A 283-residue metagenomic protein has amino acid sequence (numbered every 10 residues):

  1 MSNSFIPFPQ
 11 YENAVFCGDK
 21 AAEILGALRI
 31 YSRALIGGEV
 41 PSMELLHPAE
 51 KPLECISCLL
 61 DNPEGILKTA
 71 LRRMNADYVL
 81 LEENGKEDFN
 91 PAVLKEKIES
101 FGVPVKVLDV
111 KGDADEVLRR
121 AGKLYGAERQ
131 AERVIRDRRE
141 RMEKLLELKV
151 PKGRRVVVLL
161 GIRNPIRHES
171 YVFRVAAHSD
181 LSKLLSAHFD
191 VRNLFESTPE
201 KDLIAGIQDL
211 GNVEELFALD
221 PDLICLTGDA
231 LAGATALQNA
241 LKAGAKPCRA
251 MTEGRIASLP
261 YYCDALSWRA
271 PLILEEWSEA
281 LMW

Functional and structural regions predicted by a protein language model:
M1-G26, E128-P165, L219, G228 (+1 more regions): Bacterial Sec-exported substrate-binding components of ABC uptake systems
E12-M74, Y78, E82-E87: A short, structured surface patch at a secondary-structure boundary
L28-I30, S100-G102, F189, M251-T252: Short, structured coil segments at secondary-structure junctions
G38-L45, E169-G206: Alpha-helical, coiled-coil/dimerization segments enriched in small aliphatic residues
I56-L67, T198-V213: Short helix-initiation/N-cap motifs at beta->coil->alpha
I66-G85, V103, G211-L226: Proline-aspartate-enriched helix->loop->beta-strand connector
V93-R120, L124, S258: Flexible loop/hinge segments that line or gate small-molecule binding clefts
K123, L219, L223-W283: Structured C-terminal subdomain patch of bacterial secreted/periplasmic proteins
